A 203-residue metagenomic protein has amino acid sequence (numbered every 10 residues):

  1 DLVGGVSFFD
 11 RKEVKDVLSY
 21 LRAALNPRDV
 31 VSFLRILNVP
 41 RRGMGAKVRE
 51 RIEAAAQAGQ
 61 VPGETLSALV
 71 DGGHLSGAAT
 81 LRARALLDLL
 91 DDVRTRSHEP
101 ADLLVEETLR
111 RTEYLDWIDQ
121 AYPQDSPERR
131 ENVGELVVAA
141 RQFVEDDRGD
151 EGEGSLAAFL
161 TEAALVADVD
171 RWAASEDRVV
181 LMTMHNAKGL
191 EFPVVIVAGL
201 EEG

Functional and structural regions predicted by a protein language model:
D1-F8, V17: Conserved RecA-like ASCE P-loop NTPase motor core of nucleic-acid helicases/translocases
R11, K15-G203: Conserved helicase C-terminal RecA-like lobe
